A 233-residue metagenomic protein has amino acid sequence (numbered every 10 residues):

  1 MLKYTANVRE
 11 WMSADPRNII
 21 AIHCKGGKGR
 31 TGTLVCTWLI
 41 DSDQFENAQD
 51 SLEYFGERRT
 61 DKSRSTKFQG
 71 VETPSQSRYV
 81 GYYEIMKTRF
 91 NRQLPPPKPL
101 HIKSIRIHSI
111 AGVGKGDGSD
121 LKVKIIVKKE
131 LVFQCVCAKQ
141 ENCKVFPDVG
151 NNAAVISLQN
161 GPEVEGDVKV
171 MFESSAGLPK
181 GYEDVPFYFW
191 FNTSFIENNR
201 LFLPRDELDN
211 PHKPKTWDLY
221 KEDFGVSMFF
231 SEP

Functional and structural regions predicted by a protein language model:
M1-A21, G26-P233: PTP/DSP superfamily signal
